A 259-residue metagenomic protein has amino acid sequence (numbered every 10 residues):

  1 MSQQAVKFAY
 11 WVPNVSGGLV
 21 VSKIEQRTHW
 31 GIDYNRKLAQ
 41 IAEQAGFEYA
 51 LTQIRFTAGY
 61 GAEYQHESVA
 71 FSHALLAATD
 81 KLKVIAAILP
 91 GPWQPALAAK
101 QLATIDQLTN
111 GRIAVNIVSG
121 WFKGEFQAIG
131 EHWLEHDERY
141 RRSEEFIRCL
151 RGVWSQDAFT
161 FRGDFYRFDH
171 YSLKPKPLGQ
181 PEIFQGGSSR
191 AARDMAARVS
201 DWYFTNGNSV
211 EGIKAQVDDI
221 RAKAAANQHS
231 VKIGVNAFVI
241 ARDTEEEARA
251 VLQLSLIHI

Functional and structural regions predicted by a protein language model:
M1-A78, R162, K176-I183, I257: N-terminal beta1-alpha1-beta2 module of alpha/beta enzyme domains
S2-V6, V21, Q94-V199, E211 (+1 more regions): Internal, glycine-rich beta/alpha segment that forms the wall or movable "lid" of small-molecule/cofactor binding
F8-Y10, A50-T52, V84-A86, I113-I117 (+3 more regions): Hydrophobic faces of well-ordered beta-strands that scaffold small-molecule active sites in alpha/beta enzyme cores
S22-H29, Y60, I85-P92, L134-D137: The substrate-binding groove and active-site-proximal loops of carbohydrate-active enzymes, especially glycoside
F56-E67, G91-A96, S209-A215, I240-D243: Acidic-and-aromatic substrate-binding clefts and catalytic sites of carbohydrate-active enzymes
A78-K81, T109, R198-Y203: Glycine-enriched alpha-helix->loop->beta-strand junction motifs that scaffold or abut catalytic
V235-E247: Short, conserved secondary-structure transition motifs
E245-I257: Active-site pocket-lining/capping segments in soluble small-molecule metabolic enzymes
